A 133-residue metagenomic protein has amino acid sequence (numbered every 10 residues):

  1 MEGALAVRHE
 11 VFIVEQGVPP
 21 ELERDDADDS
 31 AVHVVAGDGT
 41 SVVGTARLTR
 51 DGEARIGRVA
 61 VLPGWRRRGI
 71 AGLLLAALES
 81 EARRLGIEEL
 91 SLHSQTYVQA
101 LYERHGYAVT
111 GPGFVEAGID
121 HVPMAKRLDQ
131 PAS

Functional and structural regions predicted by a protein language model:
M1-E23, D28-H33, G37-S41, S133: Short amphipathic alpha-helix that is part of the acyltransferase structural core
A31, G44-T49, W65, Y107: A broad helix-preferring feature
V35, T40-T49, R55-A60: Conserved beta-strand in the GNAT
T49-V59, R66-R67, G86, E116-G118: A conserved beta-turn-beta hairpin within the catalytic core of GNAT-like acetyltransferases that forms part
V61, R67-S80: Conserved acetyl-CoA-binding loop-helix of GNAT-fold acetyltransferases
L75, A82-Q95: Conserved GNAT acetyl-CoA-binding A-motif
H93, E103, A108-A125: Conserved catalytic-core motifs of GNAT/GCN5-like acyltransferases
